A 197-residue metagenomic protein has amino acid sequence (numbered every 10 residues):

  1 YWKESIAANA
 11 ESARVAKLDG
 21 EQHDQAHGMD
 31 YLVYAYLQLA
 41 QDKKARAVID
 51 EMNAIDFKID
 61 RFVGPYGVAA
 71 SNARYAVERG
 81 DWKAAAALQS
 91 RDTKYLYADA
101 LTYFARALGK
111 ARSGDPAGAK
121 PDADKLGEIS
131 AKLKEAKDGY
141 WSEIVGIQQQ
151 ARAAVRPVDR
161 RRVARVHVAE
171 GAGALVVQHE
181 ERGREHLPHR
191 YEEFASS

Functional and structural regions predicted by a protein language model:
R14-Q22, M52-F62, L88-Y97, G127-S142: Solenoid-like repeat scaffolds
Q22-Y31, D60-A70, Y95-F104, W141-A151 (+1 more regions): Generic helix N-cap/helix-start motif at coil->alpha-helix transitions
V168-G171, H179-R182, H186-F194: Alpha-helix boundary/capping motif
